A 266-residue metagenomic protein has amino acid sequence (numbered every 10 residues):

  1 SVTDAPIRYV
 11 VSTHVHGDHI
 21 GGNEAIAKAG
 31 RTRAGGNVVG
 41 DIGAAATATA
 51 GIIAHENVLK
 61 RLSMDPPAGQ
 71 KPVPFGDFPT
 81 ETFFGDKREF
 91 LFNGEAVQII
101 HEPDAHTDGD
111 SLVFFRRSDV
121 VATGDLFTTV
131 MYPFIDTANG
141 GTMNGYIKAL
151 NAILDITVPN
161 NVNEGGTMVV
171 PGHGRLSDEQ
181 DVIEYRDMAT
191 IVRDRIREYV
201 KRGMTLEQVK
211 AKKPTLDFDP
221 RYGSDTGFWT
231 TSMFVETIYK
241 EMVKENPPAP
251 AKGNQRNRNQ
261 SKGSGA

Functional and structural regions predicted by a protein language model:
S1-I42, A48-A50: Active-site metal-binding motif and surrounding structural segment of the metallo-beta-lactamase
V2-I7, E24-G30, A34, E56 (+12 more regions): Sec/Tat-exported extracytoplasmic proteins
D18-G22, R61-M64, V130-Y132, D178-Q180: Extracytoplasmic/secreted cell-surface and envelope-processing proteins
T32-G35, P159-G166, R175-A266: Accessory terminal helices/loops
A34-T47, V58-K60, I99, P133 (+3 more regions): PEST-like low-complexity, intrinsically disordered acidic/proline/serine-rich tracts that flank trafficking/processing
I42-E102, T107-D108, R116-R117, A149 (+1 more regions): Metallo-beta-lactamase
E89, A96-I191: Metallo-beta-lactamase
